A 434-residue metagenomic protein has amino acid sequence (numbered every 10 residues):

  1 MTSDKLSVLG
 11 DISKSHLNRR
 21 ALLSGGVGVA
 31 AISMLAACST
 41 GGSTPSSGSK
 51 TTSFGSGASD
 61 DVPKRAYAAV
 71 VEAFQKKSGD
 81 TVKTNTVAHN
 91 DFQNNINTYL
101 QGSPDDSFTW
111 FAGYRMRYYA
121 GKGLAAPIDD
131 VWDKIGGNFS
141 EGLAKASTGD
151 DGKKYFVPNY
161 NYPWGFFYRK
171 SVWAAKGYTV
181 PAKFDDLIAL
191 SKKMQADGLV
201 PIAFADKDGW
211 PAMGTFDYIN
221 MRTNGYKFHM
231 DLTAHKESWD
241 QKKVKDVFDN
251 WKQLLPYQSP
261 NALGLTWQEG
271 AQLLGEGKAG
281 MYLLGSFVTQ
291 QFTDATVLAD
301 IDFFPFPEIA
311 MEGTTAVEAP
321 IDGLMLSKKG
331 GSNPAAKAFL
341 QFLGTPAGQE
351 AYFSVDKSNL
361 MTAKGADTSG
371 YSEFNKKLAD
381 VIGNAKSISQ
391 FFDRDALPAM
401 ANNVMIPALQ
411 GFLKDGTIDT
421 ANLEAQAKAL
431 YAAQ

Functional and structural regions predicted by a protein language model:
M1-L17, G28-L35: N-terminal secretory signal peptides
G57, A69-V70, R115-R117, D249-S332: Extracytoplasmic/periplasmic substrate-binding proteins
A73-S140, S171, A175-A182, G280-M281 (+3 more regions): Extracytoplasmic "Venus flytrap"/periplasmic binding protein-like
F111-W164, I188, T215-D217, K243 (+2 more regions): Hinge/lid segment of periplasmic solute-binding proteins
M116, A125, D130, F287-Q291 (+1 more regions): Mature extracytoplasmic/periplasmic domains
G149, L232, S358-K364, K376-L430: C-terminal capping/gating helix-and-loop segments adjacent to ligand/active sites or protein-protein/ligand interfaces
Y155-N159, W164, I188-K236, A279: Extracytoplasmic/periplasmic solute-binding protein
S191-K193, T233-L263: Glycine-centered hinge/linker elements that transmit conformational signals in sensory and ligand-binding systems
